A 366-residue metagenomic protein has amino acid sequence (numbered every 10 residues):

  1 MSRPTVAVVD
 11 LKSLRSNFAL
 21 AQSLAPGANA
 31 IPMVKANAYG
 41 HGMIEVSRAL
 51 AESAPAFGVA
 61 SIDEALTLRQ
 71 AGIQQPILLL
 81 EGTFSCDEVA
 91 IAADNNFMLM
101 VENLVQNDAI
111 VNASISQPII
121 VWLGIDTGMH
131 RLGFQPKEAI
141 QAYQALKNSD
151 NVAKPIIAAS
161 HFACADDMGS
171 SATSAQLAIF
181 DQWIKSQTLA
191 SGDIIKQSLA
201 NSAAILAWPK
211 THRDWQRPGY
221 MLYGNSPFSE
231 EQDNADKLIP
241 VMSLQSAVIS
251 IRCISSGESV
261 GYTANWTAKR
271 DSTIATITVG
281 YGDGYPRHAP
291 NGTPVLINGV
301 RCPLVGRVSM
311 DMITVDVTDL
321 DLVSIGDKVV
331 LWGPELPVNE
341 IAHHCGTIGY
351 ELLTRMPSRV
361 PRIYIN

Functional and structural regions predicted by a protein language model:
S2-L11, R15-F18, E64, T83-C86 (+3 more regions): Active-site anion/phosphate-binding pocket segments in diverse small-molecule metabolic enzymes
V6-V9, S13-S16, P26-S198: Active-site-proximal beta-alpha core segment in soluble small-molecule metabolic enzymes
